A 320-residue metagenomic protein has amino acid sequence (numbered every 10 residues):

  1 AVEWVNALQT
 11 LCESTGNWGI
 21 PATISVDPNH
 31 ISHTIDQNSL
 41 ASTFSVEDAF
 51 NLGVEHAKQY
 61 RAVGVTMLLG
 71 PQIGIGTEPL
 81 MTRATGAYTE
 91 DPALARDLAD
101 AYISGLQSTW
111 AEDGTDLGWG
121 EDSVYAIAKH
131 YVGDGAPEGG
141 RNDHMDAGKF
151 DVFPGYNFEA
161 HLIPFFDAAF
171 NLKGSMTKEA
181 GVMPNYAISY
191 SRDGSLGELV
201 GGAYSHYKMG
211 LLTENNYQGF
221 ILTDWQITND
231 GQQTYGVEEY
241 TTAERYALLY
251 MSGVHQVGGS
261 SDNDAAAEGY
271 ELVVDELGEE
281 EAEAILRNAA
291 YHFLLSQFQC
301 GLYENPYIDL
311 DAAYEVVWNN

Functional and structural regions predicted by a protein language model:
A1-N320: Glycoside hydrolase catalytic-domain context in secreted enzymes
